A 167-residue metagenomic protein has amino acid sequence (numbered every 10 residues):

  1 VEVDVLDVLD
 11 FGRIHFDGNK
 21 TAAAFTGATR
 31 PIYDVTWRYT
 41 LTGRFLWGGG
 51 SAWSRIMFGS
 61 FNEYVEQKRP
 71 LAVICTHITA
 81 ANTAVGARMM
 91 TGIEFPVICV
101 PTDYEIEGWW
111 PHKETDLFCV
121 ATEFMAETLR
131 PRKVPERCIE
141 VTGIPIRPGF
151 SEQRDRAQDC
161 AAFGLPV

Functional and structural regions predicted by a protein language model:
E2-K68: Conserved N-terminal ligand/cofactor-binding loop architecture of enzyme catalytic domains
V8, D116-V167: A nucleotide-sugar donor-handling region in carbohydrate enzymes
F11, A81-T83, I106-G108, A126-E127: Short, well-ordered alpha-helical microsegments
R55-I56, I98-D103, Q153-A157: Short gly/ser/thr-rich secondary-structure transition/capping motifs
V65, G92, G108-C119: A conserved, positively charged/aromatic
E66-L71, L165-P166: Glycine-rich phosphate-binding loop signature in dinucleotide/nucleotide-binding domains
A72-H77, A81, V85-D103: Active-site proximal beta-strand in glycosyltransferases
